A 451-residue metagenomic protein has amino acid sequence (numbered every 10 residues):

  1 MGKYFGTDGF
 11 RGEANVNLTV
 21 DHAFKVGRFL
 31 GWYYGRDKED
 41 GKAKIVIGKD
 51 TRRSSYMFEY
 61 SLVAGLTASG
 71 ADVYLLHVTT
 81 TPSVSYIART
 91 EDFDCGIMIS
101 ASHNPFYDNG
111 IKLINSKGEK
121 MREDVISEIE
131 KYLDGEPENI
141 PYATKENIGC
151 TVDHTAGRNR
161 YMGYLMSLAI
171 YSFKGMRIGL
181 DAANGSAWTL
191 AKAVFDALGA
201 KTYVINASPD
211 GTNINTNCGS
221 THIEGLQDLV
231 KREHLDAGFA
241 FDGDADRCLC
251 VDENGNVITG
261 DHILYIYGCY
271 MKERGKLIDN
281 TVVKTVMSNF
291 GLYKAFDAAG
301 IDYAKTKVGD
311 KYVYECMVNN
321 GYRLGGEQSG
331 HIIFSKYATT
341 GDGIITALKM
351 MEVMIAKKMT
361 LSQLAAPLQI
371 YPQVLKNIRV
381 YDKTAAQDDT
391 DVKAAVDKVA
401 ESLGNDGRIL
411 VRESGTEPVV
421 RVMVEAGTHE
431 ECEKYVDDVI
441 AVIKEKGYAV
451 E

Functional and structural regions predicted by a protein language model:
M1-A64, A68-S69, T151-I178, T384-D388: An N-terminal, well-structured beta->alpha segment
E13, N109-E233: Gly/Ser/Thr-enriched, mixed-charge loops and adjacent short helices that form phosphate/oxyanion-binding elements
K44-D108, A193-V251: N-terminal small/polar loop signature for handling phosphorylated ligands or for N-terminal nucleophile
D94-D108, V230-D252, N256-V257, I301-D342: Glycine-rich phosphate-binding loop
R122, V204, N256-G275, G343-V353: Gly/Ser/Thr-rich active-site loops/lids in small-molecule metabolic enzymes that frequently grip phosphoryl groups
S127-M162, S167, E253-G326, I332-F334: Proline/glycine-rich low-complexity loops and linkers
R274-E451: Phosphate-binding and adjacent anionic-ligand microenvironments
